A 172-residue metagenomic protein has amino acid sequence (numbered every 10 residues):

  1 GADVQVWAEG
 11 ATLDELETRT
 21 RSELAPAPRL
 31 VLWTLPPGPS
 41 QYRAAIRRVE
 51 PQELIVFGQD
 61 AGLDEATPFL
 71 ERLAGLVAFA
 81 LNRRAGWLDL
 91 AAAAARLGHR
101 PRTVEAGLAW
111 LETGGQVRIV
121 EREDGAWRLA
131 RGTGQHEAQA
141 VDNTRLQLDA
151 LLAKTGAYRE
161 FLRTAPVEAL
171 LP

Functional and structural regions predicted by a protein language model:
G1-P26: A short, well-structured beta->alpha microelement
W7-L13, V31-P37, G58-Q59: Structural motif
I46-T67: Conserved segment of the helicase C-terminal RecA-like domain
F69-A91, A95: Short amphipathic alpha-helical interface segments
G98-W110: Short amphipathic alpha-helical interaction segments
E112-G125: A short, conserved structural fragment
D124-G132: Minor-groove-contacting beta-hairpin "wing" of winged helix-turn-helix DNA-binding domains
G132-L171: Short, amphipathic alpha-helical interaction segments positioned at domain boundaries
